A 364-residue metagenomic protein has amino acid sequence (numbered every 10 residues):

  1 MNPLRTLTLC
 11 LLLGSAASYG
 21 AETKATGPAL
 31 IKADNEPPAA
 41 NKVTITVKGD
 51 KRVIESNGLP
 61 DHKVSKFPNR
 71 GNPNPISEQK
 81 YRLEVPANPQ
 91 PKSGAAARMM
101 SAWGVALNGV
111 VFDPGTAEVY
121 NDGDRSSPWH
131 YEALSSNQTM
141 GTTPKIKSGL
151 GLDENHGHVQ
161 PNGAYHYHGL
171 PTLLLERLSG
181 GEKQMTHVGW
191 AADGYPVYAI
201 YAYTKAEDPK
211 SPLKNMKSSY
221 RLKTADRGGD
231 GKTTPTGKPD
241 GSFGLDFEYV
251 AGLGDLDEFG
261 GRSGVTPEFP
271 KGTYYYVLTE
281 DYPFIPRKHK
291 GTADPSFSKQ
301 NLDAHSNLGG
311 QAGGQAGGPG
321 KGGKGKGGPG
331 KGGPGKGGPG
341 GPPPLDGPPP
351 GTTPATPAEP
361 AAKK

Functional and structural regions predicted by a protein language model:
M1-Y19: Gram-negative bacterial Sec-dependent N-terminal signal peptides
A21-G149: Solvent-exposed N-terminal domain segments of exported/luminal and surface proteins
L59-M100, G104-L107, G169-A206, I285-T292 (+1 more regions): A short, polar beta-strand/turn micro-motif
A106-V110, P161-L174, F269-P283: Extracellular/lumenal glycan-associated surfaces
T116-H156, G229-R262: Short, flexible domain-boundary/linker segments around small modular repeats
K145-R177: Aromatic- and glycine-enriched beta-alpha-beta binding-site module
D193-Y195, A199-S306, Q311: Extended, compositionally biased non-globular segments
H305-K364: Disordered, low-complexity segments in secreted/periplasmic proteins that are enriched in proline
